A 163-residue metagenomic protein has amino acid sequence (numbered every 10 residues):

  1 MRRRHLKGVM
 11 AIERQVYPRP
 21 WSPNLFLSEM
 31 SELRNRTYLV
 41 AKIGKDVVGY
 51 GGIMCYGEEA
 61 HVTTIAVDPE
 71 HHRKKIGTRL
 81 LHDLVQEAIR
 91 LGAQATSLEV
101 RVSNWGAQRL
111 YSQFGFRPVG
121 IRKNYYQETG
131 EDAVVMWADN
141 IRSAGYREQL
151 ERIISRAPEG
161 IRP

Functional and structural regions predicted by a protein language model:
R2, D68, H72, E99-S103 (+1 more regions): Residue-level recognition of the GNAT/N-acetyltransferase active site
R3-H72, L81-L91, D139-S143, Q149-P163: Acetyl-CoA-dependent GNAT
L81, N104-A107, N124-T129: Short glycine/proline-centered loop/turn elements that form peptide/ligand docking sites
S97-E99, S112, R117-V134, R147: Conserved catalytic-core motifs of GNAT/GCN5-like acyltransferases
